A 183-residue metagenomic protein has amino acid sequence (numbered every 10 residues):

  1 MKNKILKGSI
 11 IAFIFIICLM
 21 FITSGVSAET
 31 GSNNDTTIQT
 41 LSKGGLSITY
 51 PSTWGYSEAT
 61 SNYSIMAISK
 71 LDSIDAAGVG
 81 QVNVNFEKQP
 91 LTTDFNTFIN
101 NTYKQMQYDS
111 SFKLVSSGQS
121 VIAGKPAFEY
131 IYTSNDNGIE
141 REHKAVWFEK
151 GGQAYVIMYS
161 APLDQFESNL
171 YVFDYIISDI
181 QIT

Functional and structural regions predicted by a protein language model:
K2-G78, G118-S120, D136-E140, K150-G151 (+1 more regions): N-terminal targeting sequences that direct proteins away from the cytosol to non-cytosolic compartments
A59-V156: Conserved polar/disulfide-associated segments of primarily extracytoplasmic proteins
